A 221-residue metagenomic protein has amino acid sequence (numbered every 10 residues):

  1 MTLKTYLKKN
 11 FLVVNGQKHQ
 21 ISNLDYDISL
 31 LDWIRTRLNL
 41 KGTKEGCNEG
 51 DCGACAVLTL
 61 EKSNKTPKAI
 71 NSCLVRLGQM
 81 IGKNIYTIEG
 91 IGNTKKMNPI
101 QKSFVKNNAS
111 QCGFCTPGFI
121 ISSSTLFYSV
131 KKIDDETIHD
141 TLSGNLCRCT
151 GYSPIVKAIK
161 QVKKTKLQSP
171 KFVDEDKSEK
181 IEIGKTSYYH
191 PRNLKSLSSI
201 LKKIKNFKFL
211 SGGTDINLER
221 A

Functional and structural regions predicted by a protein language model:
M1-K195, F207: Signature of N-terminal electron-transfer/Fe-S-associated modules in redox systems
S63, I216-N217: Glycine-rich nucleotide phosphate-binding loop and flanking beta-alpha elements of Rossmann-like dinucleotide-binding
N71-L74, N217-A221: Structural signature of FAD isoalloxazine-binding scaffolds in flavoprotein oxidoreductases
L197-I204: A short acidic-Thr-Gly-centered motif at the start of a beta-strand
L210-D215: Glycine-rich beta-strand-to-loop/alpha-helix junction loops that act as flexible
